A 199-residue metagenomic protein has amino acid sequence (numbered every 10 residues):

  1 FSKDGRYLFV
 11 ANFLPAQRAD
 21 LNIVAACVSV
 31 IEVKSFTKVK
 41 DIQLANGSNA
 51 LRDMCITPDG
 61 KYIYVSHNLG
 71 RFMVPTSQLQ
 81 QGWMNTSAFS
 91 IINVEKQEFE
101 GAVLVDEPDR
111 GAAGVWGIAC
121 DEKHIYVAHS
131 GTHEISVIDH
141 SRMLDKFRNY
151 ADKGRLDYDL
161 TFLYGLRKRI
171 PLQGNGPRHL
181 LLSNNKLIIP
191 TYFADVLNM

Functional and structural regions predicted by a protein language model:
K3-D4, P58-G60, C120-K123, L182-N184: Residue-level detector of Asp-centered blade-edge/turn motifs that repeat once per structural unit in beta-propeller
A11-A25, V65-T86, S141-Y150: Short, conserved, GDST-rich strand-edge loop motifs in beta-rich repeat architectures
V24, A50-R52, N85, G114 (+3 more regions): Beta-rich catalytic cores
A26-S29, A88-S90, E134-S136, V196-N198: A short loop-to-beta-strand structural motif that recurs across blades of beta-propeller domains
V33-S35, Q80-Q81, I92-E98, I138-D157: Short loop/turn segments immediately following beta-strands, especially the blade-tip and inter-blade linker loops
I42-G47, V105-R110, T161, R169-Q173: Surface loop/turn motifs at the tips and blade-to-blade linkers of beta-strand repeat domains
